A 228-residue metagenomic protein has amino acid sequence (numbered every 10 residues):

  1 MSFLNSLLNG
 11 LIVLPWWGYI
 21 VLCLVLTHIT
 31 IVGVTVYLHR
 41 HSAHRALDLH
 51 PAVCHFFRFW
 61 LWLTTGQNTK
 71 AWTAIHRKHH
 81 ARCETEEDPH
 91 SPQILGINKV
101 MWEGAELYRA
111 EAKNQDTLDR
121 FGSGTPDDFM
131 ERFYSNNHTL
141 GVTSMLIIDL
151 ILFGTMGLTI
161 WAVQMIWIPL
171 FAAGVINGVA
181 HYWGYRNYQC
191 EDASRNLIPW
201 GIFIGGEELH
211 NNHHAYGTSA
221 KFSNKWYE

Functional and structural regions predicted by a protein language model:
M1-V175, V179, S219-E228: Non-catalytic, topology-defining segments of multipass membrane proteins
F121-F129, W183-L209, H213-Y216: Active-site-proximal inter-transmembrane loops
